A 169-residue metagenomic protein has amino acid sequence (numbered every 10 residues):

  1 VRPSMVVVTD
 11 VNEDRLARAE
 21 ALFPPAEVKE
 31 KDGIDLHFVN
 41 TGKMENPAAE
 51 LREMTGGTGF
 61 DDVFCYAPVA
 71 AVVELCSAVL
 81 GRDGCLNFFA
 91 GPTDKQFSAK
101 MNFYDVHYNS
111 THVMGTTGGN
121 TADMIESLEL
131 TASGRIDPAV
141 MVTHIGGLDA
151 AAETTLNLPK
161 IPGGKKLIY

Functional and structural regions predicted by a protein language model:
V1-V73, E129: Adenosine-nucleotide cofactor-binding segment
R2-S4, M54-D61, R82-N87, Y108-H112 (+1 more regions): Short, surface-exposed connector motifs at secondary-structure boundaries
T9, T41, Y66, M114-G118 (+1 more regions): Hydrophobic alpha-helical scaffolding
N12, M44, P68-V69, G91-P92 (+2 more regions): Short beta->alpha junction loops/turns
E13, Y104, D149-A152: Residues in well-ordered alpha-helical elements
R18-I34, A67-S133: Glycine-rich phosphate-binding loop and adjacent beta-alpha segment of Rossmann(oid) nucleotide-cofactor-binding
E20-A21, A26-E30, E45-E50, E74-A78 (+1 more regions): C-terminal hydrophobic helical "lid"/dimerization subdomain of Rossmann-like NAD(P)H-dependent oxidoreductases
